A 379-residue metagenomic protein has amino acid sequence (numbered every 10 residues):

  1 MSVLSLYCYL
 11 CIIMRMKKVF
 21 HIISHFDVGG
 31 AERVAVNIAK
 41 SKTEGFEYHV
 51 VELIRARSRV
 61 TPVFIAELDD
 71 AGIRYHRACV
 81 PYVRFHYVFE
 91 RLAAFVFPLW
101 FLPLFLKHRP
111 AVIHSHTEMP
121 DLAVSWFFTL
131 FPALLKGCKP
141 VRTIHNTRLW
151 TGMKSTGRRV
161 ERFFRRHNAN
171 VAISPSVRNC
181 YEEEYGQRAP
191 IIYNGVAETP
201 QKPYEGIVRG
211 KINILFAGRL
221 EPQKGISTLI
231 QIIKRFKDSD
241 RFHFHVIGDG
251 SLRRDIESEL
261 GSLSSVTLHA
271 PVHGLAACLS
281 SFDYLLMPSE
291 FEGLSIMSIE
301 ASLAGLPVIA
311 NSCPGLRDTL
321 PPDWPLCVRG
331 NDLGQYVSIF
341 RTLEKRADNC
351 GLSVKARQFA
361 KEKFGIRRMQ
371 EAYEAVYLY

Functional and structural regions predicted by a protein language model:
H21-F89, G250-L252: N-terminal strand-loop element at the rim of the active site of nucleotide-sugar-dependent glycosyltransferases
E32-K40, I212, F216-R235, S251-D255 (+1 more regions): A conserved mid-protein helix/loop that constitutes part of the nucleotide-sugar donor-binding site
S115-L122, I144: Short His-centered aromatic/hydrophobic patch
R165-Q201: Donor nucleotide-sugar binding/catalytic pocket of nucleotide-sugar-dependent glycosyltransferases
P271, E290: Aromatic "clamp/platform" in nucleotide-sugar-dependent glycosyltransferases that forms part of the donor/acceptor
P307-A310: Short hydrophobic beta-strand element within catalytic cores of glycosyltransferases and related nucleotide-activated
P322-G334, T342-A347: Conserved acidic donor-binding segment of nucleotide-sugar-dependent glycosyltransferases
D348-K363, A372: A short, well-ordered alpha-helix in the C-terminal region of glycosyltransferases
